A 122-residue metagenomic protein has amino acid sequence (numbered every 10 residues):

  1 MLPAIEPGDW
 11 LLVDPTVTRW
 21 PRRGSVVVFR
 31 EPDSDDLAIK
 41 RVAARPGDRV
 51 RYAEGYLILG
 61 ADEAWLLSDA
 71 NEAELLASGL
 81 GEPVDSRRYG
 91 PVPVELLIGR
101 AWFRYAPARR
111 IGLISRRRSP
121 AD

Functional and structural regions predicted by a protein language model:
M1-D122: Extended hydrophobic leader/signal-anchor segments used for secretion and membrane insertion
